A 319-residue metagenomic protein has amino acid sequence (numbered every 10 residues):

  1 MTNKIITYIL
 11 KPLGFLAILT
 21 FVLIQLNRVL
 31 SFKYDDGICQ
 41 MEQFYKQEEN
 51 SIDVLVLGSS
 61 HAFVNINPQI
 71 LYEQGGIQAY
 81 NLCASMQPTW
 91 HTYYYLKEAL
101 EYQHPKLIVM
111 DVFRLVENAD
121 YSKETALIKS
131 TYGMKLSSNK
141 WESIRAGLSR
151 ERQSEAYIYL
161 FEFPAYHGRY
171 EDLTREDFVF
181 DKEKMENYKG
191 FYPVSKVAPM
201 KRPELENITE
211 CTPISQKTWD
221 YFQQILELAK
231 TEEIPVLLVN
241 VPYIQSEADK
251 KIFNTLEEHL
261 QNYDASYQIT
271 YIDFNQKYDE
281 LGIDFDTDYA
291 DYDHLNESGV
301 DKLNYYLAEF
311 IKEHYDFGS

Functional and structural regions predicted by a protein language model:
T7-R28: Hydrophobic membrane-insertion alpha-helices, especially the h-region of bacterial N-terminal signal peptides
V29-N50: Alpha-helical transmembrane signal-anchor/signal-peptide segments
S51-D53, I77-Q78, H104-L107, T231-L237 (+1 more regions): Loop/turn elements at helix/coil->beta-strand transitions in domains of secreted/extracellular proteins
L57, H61-R145: Membrane-embedded segments
I66, H91-Y94, L136-N139, S143 (+9 more regions): Extracytoplasmic/secreted proteins, especially bacterial periplasmic and envelope-associated proteins
T125-E232: Secreted/periplasmic serine-hydrolase-like ester/acetyl group-modifying domain
K217, Q223-Q224, K230-E232, L237-D293: Extended hydrophobic/aromatic segments used for targeting, binding, or gating
D288-S319: Histidine-centered active-site loop/cap adjacent to the catalytic His in serine esterases/O-acetyl transfer systems
